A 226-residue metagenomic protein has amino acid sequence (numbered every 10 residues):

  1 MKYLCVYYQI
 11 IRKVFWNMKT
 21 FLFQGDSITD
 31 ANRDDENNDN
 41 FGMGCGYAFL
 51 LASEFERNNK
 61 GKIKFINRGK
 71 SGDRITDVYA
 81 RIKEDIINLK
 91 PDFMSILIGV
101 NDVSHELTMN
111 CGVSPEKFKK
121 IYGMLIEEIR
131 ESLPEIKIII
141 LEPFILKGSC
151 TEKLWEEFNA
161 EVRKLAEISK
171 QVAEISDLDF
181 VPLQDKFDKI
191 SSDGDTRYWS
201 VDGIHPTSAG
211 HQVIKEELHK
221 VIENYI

Functional and structural regions predicted by a protein language model:
K2-G69, I82-K90: Serine-esterase "nucleophile elbow" of acetyl-processing enzymes
S53-G61, D77-I226: Alpha-helical cap/lid subdomain in secreted, periplasmic, or secretory-pathway luminal O-acyl-processing enzymes
K70-I75: Functional beta-strand-loop-alpha-helix junction segments that form "active/interaction loops" within catalytic
